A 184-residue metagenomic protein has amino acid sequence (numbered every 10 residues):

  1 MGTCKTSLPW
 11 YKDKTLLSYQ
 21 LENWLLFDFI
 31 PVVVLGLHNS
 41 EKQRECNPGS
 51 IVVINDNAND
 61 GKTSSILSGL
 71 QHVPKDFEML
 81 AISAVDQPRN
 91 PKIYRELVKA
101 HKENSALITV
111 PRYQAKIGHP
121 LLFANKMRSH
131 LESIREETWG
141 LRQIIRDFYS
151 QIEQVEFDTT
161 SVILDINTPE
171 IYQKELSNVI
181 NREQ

Functional and structural regions predicted by a protein language model:
M1-H38: N-terminal glycine-rich phosphate-binding loop and ensuing alpha1 helix
T3, F27, C46-G49, F148: Short, structured coil segments at secondary-structure junctions
W10, V53-N55, P111, V155-F157 (+1 more regions): Hydrophobic residues at beta-strand termini and immediately following loops that shape nucleotide-binding pockets
F29-V32, E78-M79, Q151: Residues at the starts of beta-strands that form the adenosine-phosphate
N39-C46: Acidic helix N-cap motif at the loop->helix transition within catalytic regions of sugar-transfer enzymes
P48-D60: Conserved donor nucleotide-binding strand/loop of the catalytic core
N59-H130: Conserved beta-loop-beta/alpha segment of the NTase-like Rossmann-fold superfamily that binds/positions NTPs
E136-Q184: Conserved alpha/beta core of the MobA/IspD/sugar-nucleotide pyrophosphorylase nucleotidyltransferase superfamily
